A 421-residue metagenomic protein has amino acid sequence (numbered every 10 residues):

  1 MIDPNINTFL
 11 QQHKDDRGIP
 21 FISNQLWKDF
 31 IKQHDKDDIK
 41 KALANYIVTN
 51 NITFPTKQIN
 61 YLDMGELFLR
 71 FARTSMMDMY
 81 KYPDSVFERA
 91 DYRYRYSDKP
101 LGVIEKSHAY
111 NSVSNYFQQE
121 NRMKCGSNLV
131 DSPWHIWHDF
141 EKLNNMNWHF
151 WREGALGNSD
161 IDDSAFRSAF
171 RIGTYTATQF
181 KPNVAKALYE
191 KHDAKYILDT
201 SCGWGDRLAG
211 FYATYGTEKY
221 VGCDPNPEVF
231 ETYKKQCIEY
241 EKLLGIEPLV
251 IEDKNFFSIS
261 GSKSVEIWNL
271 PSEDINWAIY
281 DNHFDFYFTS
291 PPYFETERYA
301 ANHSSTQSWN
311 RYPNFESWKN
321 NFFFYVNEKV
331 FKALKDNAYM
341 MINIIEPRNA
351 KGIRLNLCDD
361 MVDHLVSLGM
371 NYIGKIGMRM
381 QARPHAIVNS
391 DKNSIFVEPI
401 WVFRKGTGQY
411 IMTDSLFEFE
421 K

Functional and structural regions predicted by a protein language model:
M1-F87, R95-L101, N121-K421: Class I S-adenosyl-L-methionine-dependent methyltransferase catalytic core
D91: A glycine- and small/hydrophobic-rich beta-loop-beta segment that serves as a flexible "lid/hinge" or phosphate-binding
